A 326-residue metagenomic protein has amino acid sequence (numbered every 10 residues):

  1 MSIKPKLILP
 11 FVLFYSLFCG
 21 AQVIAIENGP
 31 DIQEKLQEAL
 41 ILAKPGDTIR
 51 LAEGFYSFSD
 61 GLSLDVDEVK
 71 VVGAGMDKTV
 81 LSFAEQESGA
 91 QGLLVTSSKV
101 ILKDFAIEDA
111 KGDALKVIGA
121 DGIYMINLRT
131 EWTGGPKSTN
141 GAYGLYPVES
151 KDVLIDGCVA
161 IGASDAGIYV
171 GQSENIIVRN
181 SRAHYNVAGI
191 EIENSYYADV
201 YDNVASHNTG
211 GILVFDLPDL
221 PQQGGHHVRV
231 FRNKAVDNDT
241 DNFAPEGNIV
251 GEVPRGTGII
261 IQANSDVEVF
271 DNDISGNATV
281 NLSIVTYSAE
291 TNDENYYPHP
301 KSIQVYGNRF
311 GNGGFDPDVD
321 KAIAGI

Functional and structural regions predicted by a protein language model:
M1-I8: Bacterial N-terminal signal peptides that target proteins for export
S16-G20: N-terminal signal peptide c-region/cleavage motif recognized by signal peptidases
I24-R50: Acidic Gly/Asp/Thr-rich repetitive segments characteristic of extracellular carbohydrate-active and adhesion proteins
Q37-P45, S57-K70, V80-G122, P147: Extracellular beta-strand-rich solenoid/capping regions of secreted or surface-exposed proteins that bind or remodel
G46, V72-D77, S98-D109, D121-G134 (+6 more regions): Right-handed parallel beta-helix
F58-G61, V80-Q91, K111-V117, G134-Y143 (+7 more regions): Short glycine/acidic-rich loop motifs that flank beta-strands on beta-rich extracellular proteins
V117, N127, D202, R232 (+1 more regions): Extracellular beta-rich repeat passengers
